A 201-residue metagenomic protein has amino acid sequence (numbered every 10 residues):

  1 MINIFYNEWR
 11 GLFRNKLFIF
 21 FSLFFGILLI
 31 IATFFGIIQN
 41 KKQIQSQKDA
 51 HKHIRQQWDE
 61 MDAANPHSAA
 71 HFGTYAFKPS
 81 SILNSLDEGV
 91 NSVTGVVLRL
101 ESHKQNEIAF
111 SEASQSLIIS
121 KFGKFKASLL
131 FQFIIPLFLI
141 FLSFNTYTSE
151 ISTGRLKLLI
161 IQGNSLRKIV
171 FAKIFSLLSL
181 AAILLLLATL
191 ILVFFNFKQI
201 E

Functional and structural regions predicted by a protein language model:
M1-F25: Aromatic- and glycine-rich beta-strand/loop motifs that create alpha-glucan
N3, F144-S179: Helix-loop-helix units of permease transmembrane domains in multi-pass membrane transporters, especially ABC
F24-G26, I31, Q45, D49: N-terminal low-complexity, Ser/Thr- and acidic-residue-enriched intrinsically disordered segments
L29-G36, W58-D59, V96-F138, A172-E201: Secretory targeting signals
I38-K42, S46, E150, F194-Q199: Membrane-interface elements of multi-pass transporters and channels
N40-N106: Membrane-proximal extracellular/periplasmic loop immediately following the first transmembrane helix
P66-I82, S116-L129, R155-N164, T189-V193: Hydrophobic alpha-helical transmembrane segments
Y75-G89, G123-S149, T153: Long, hydrophobic alpha-helical segments
